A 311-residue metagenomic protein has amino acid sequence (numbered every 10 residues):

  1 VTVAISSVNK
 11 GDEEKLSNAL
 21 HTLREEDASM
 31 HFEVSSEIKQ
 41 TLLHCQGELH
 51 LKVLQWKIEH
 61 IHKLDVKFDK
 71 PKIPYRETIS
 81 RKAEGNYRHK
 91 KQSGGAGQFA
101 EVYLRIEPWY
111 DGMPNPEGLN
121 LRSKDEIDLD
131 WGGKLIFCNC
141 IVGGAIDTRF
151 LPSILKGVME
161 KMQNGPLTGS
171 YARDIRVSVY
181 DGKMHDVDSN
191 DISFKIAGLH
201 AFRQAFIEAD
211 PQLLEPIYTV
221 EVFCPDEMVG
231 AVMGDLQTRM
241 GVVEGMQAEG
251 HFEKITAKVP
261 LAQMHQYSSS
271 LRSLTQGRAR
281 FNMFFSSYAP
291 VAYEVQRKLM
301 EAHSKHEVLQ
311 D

Functional and structural regions predicted by a protein language model:
V1-D311: Accessory interaction regions appended to the cores of large information-processing enzymes
